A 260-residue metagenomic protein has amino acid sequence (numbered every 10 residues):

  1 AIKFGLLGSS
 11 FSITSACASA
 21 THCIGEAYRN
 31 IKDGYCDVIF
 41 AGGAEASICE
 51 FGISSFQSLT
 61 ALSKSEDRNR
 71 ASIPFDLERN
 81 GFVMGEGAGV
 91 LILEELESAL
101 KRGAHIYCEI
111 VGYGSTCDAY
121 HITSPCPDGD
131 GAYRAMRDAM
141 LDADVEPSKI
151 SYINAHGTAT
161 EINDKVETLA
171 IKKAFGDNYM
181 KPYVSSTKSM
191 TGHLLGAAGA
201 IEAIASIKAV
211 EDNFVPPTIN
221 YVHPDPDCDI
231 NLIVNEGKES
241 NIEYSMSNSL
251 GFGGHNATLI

Functional and structural regions predicted by a protein language model:
A1-E26, S58-V83, I171-A200: Conserved catalytic cysteine-centered active-site region of acyl-thioester-dependent Claisen-condensing enzymes
I2-F4, S9-E45, V83-A104, H193-V215 (+1 more regions): Active-site-proximal alpha-helical scaffold in enzymes
S10-S15, C36-A44, H105-Y113, S148-A155 (+2 more regions): Beta-strand segments within the central parallel beta-sheet cores of soluble alpha/beta enzyme folds
A20, A27, F56, I92 (+5 more regions): Conserved small-residue
C23, A135-A143, A170, A174 (+2 more regions): Stable alpha-helical structural segments in soluble proteins, enriched in small hydrophobic residues
A46-S72, G114-R134, T158-K173, A197 (+1 more regions): Active-site-adjacent elements of ketosynthase-type condensing enzymes
D67-A143, Y152: Condensing-enzyme catalytic core mediating Claisen C-C bond formation in acyl metabolism
A143-K149, M180, C228-I260: Flexible, low-complexity linker/loop segments at domain and module junctions
